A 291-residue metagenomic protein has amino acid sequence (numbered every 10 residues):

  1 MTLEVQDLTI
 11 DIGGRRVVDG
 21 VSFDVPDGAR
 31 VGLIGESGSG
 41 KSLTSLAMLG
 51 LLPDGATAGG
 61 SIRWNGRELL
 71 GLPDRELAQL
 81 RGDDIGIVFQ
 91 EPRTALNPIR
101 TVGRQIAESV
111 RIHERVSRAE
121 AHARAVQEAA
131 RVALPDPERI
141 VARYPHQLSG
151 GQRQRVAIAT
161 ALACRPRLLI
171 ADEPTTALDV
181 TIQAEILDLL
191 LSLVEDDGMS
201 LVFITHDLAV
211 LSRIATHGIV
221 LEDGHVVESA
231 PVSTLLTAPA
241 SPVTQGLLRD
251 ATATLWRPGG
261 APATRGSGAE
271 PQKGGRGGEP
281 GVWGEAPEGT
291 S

Functional and structural regions predicted by a protein language model:
T57-E68: Conserved ABC transporter NBD signature motif
I106, I158, L169, I186: Hydrophobic anchor residue at the start of the ABC signature
A163-R167: A short, proline-enriched helix->beta-strand linker immediately N-terminal to the Walker B motif in ABC-type P-loop
A184-D197, A209: Helical segment within the ABC ATPase nucleotide-binding domain
L211-R213: A short, surface-exposed alpha-helical micro-motif characterized by mixed small hydrophobic and charged/polar residues
S229-A230: ABC ATPase "signature
